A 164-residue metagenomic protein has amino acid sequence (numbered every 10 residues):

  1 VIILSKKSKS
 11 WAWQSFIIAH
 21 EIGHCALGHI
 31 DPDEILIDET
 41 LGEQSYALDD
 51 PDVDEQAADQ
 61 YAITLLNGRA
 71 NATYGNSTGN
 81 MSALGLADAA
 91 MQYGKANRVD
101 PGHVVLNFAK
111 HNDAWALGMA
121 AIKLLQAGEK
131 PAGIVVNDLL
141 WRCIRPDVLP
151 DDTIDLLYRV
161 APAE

Functional and structural regions predicted by a protein language model:
V1-E164: Active-site hotspot residues in diverse enzymes, especially metal/ion-binding acidic/histidine motifs
